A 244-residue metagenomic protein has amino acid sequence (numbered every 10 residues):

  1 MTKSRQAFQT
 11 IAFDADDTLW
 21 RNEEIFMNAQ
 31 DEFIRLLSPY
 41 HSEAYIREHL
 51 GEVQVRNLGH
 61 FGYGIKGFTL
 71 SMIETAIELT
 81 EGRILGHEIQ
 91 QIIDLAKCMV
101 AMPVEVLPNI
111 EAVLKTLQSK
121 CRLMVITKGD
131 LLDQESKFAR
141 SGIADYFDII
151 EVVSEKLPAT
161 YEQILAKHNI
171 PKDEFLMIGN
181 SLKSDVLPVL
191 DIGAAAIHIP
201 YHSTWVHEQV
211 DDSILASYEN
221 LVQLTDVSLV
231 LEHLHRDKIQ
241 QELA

Functional and structural regions predicted by a protein language model:
M1-F8, E111, K115, R122 (+1 more regions): Asp-based, Mg2+/Mn2+-dependent phosphohydrolase catalytic module
T2-H49: Active-site neighborhood of HAD-like aspartate-dependent phosphohydrolases
M27-I34, T69, I73, L131: An amphipathic alpha-helix signature
A29-I34, L50, Q54, I92-K97 (+2 more regions): Hydrophobic alpha-helical core bundles mediating ligand binding, dimerization, or RNAP-core interactions
Y40-S42, E81-R83, G142-D145, N169: Short helix-capping segments at alpha-helix termini
V53-C98: A metal-dependent, Asp-based hydrolase signature
Q91-E111, T116: Long amphipathic N-terminal alpha/beta scaffold segment
T127: Conserved phosphate-coupling serine/threonine residues in phosphotransfer and NTP-handling enzymes
